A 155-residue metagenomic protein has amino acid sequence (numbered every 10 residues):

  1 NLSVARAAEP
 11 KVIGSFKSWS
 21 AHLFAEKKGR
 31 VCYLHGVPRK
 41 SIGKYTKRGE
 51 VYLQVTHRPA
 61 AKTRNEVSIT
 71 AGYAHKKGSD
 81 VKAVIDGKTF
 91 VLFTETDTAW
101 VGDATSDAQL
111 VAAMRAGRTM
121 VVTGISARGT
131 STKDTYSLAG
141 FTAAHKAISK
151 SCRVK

Functional and structural regions predicted by a protein language model:
A5-K155: A generic "folded-domain core" signal
